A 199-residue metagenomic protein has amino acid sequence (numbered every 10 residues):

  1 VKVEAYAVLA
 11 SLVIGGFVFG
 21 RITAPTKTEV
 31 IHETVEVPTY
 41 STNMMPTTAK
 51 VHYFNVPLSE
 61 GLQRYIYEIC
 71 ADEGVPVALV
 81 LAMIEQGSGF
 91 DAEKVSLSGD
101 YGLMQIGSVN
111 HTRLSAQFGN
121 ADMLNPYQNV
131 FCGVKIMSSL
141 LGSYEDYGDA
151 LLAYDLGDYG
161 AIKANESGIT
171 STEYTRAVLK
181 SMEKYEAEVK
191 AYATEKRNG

Functional and structural regions predicted by a protein language model:
Y6-R21: Hydrophobic membrane-insertion alpha-helices, especially the h-region of bacterial N-terminal signal peptides
T26-N43: Serine/threonine-rich low-complexity intrinsically disordered regions
Y40-F90, E188-Y192, K196: Export/targeting segments at the very N-terminus of extracytoplasmic proteins
V75-D91, I106, V130-V134, L151-L156: Short, functionally critical alpha-helical segments immediately adjacent to catalytic or ligand/cofactor-binding
G89-V95, T112, G157-N165: Secretory-pathway/luminal and periplasmic proteins that interact with or process carbohydrate-rich
L97-Q117, G133, V178: Substrate-binding/active-site groove segments that recognize and process beta-1,4-linked N-acetyl-hexosamine
G119-N129: A short, structured beta-strand-centered segment in the mid-to-C-terminal lobe of catalytic cores from group-transfer
G148-G199: Catalytic and substrate-binding regions of cell-wall glycan-acting enzymes that process beta-1,4-linked
